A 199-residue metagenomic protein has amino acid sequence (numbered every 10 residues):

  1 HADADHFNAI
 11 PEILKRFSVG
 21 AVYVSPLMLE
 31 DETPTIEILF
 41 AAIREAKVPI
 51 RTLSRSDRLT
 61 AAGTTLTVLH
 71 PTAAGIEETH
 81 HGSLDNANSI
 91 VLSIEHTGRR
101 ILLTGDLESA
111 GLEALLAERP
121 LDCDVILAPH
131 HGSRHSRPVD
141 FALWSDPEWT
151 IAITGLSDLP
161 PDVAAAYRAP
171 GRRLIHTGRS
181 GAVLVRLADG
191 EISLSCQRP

Functional and structural regions predicted by a protein language model:
A2-P199: Non-globular, low-confidence helical/coil segments that flank catalytic cores
